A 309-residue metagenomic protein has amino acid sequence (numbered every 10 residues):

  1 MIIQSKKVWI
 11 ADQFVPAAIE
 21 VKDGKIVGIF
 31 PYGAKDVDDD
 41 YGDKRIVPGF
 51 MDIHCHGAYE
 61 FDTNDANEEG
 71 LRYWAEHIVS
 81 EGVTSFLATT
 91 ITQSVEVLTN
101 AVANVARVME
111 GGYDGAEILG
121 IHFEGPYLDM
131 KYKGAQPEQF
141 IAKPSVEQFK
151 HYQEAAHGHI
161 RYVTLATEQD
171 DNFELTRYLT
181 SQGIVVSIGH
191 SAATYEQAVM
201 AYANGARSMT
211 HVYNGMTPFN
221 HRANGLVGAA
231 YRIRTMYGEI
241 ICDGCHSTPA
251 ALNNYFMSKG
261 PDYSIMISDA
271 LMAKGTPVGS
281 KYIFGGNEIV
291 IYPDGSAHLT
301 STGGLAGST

Functional and structural regions predicted by a protein language model:
M1-A34: N-terminal metal-binding scaffold of metallo-dependent hydrolase/deaminase domains
M1-I3, G33-R72, E76: Replace "His-x-His-based motif
K6, I19, G24, D43 (+6 more regions): Divalent metal-coordination and catalytic microenvironments
G49-M51, S187, S264-I267: Residue-level marker for buried hydrophobic side chains located in beta-strands that build the well-ordered beta-sheet
H56, R72-A101, A116-D129, A156-E168 (+3 more regions): Divalent metal-dependent hydrolysis catalytic cores, especially in the metallo-beta-lactamase
N67-G70, A101-N104, S145-E147, R222-V227: Charged helix-capping and loop-helix junction motifs
F123, M130-G225: Divalent metal-binding pocket/active-site signature
Q197-T309: Active-site-adjacent C-terminal substructures of enzyme catalytic domains
